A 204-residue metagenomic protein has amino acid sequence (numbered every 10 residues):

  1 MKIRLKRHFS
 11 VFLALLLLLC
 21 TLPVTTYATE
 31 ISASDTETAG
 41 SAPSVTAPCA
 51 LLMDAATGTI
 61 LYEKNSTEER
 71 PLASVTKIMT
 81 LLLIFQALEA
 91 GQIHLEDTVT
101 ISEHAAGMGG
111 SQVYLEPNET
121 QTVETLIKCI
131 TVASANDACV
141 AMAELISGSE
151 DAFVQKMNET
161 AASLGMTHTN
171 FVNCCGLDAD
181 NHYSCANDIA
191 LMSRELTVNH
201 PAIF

Functional and structural regions predicted by a protein language model:
M1-S34, M53, G58, I189: Gram-positive cell-envelope targeting signals
R4-R7, R70, R194: Arginine residue identity/basic-tract feature
A28-N187, T197-V198: Active-site-adjacent loops and short helices of periplasmic peptidoglycan-processing enzymes
D188-F204: Extracytoplasmic
